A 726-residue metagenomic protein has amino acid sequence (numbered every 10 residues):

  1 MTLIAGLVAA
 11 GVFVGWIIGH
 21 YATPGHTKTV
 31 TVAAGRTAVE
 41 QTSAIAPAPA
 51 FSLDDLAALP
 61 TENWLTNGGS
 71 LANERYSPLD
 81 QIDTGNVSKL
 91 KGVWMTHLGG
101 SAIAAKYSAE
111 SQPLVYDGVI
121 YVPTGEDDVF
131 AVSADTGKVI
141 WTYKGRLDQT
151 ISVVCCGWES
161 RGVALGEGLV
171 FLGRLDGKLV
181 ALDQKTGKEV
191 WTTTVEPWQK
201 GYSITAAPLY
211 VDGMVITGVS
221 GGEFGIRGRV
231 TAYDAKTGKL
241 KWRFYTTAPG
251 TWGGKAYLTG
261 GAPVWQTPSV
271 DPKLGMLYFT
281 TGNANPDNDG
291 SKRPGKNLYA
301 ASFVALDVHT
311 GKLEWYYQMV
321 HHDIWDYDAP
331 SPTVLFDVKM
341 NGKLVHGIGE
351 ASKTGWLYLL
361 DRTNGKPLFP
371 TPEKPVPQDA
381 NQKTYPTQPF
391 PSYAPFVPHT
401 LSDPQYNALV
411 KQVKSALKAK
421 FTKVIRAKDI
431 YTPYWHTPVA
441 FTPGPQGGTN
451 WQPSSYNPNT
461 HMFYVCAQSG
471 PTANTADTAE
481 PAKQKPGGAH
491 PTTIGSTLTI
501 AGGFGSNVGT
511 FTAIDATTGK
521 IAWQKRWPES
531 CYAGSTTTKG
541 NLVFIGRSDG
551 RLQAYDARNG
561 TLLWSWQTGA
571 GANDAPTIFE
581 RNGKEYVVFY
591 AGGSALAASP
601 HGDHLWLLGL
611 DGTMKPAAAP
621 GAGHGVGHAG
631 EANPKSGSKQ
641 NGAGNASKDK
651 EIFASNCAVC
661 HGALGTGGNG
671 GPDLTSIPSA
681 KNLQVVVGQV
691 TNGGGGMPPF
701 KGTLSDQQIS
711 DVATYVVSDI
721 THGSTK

Functional and structural regions predicted by a protein language model:
G35-V93, T246, K411-Y434, I500-A501 (+1 more regions): Blade/loop signatures of beta-propeller domains
W64-G68, K106-D128, V153-K178, S203-R227 (+9 more regions): Repeat-blade elements of multi-bladed beta-propeller folds
T96-Q112, T142-A164, T192-A207, F224 (+11 more regions): Extracytoplasmic beta-rich repeat domains
G173, Q184, G702-K726: C-terminal capping alpha-helices of c-type cytochrome domains
L182-T186, G228-K239, R293-K312, L357-G365 (+2 more regions): Beta-propeller blade signature
P576-G625: Blade-level signature of beta-propeller repeat domains, shared across WD40, Kelch, NHL, RCC1 and BNR/Asp-box propellers
H624-I652: Electrostatic cytochrome c docking/interface patches
S647-E651, G662-G696, F700-T703: Gly/Gly-Pro-rich "capping" loops immediately C-terminal to redox-active cysteine motifs in periplasmic/lumenal
